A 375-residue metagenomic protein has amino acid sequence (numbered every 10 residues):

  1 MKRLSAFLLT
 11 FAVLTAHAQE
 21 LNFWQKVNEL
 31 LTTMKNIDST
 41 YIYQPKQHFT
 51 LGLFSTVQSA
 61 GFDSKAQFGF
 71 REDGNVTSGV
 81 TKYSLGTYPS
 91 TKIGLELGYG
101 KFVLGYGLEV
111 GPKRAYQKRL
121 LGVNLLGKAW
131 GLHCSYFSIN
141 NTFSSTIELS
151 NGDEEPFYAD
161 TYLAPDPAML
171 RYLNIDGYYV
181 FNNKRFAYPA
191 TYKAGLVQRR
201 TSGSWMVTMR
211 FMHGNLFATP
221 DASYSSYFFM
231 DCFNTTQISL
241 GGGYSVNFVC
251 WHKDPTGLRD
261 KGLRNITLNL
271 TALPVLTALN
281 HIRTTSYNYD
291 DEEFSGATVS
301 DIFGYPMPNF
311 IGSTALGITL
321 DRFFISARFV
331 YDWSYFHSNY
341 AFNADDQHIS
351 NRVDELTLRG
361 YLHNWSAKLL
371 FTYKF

Functional and structural regions predicted by a protein language model:
E20-V27, L31-H48, N182-G203, C250-L268: Short loop/turn motifs that connect adjacent beta-strands in outer-membrane beta-barrel proteins
P45-L51, T91, G100-F102, K128-L132 (+8 more regions): Outer-envelope beta-barrel architecture signal
L51-S59, L97, Y106-V110, L125 (+6 more regions): Transmembrane beta-barrel strands of outer-membrane/channel proteins
T56-G69, D73-G74, S135-L173: Outer-membrane beta-barrel translocator/channel fold
A66, F70-N75, N215-R322, Y331-S334: Outer-membrane beta-barrel transmembrane domain signature
S78-T81, G107, K118, Y158-D166 (+4 more regions): Extracellular loop and loop/strand-boundary signature of outer-membrane beta-barrel proteins
K101-G107, A129-C134, N183-A187, H252-D254 (+1 more regions): Repeated loop/turn-to-beta-strand initiation elements of outer-membrane beta-barrel proteins
I175-G177, Y361-F375: Outer-membrane beta-barrel "beta-signal"
